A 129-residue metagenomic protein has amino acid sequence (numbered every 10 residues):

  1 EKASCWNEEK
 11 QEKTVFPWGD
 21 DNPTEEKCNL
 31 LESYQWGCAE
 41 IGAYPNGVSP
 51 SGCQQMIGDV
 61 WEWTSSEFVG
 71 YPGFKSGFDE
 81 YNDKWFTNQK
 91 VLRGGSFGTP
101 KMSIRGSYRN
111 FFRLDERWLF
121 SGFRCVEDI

Functional and structural regions predicted by a protein language model:
E1-G106: Functional-site microenvironments in short loops/helix caps that host divalent-cation chemistry
Q54, E116-L119: Short glycine/proline-enriched turns and hinge-like loops at secondary-structure junctions
E80-K84, N110-R117: Short proline/glycine-enriched turn/loop segments at secondary-structure junctions
Q89-V91, W118-S121: Short, surface-exposed, polar/charged, turn-prone segments marking secondary-structure boundaries
L119-I129: Short, structured beta-strand segments at or near domain termini in extracellular proteins/domains
